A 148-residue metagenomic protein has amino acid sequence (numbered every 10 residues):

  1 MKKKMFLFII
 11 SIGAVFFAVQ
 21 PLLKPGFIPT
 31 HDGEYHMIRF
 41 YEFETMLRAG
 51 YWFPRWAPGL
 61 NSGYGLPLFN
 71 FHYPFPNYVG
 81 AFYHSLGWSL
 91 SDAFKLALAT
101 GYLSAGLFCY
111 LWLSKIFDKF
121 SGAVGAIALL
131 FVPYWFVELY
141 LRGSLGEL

Functional and structural regions predicted by a protein language model:
K4-G33, I38, E42-T45: Transmembrane signal-anchor helices characteristic of membrane glycosylation enzymes that use polyprenol
F8-A18, L96-I116, F120-L148: Membrane-embedded helix bundles of polyisoprenyl
T30-E34, Y64, L86, W135-L148: Membrane-helix boundary/interfacial segments in multi-pass membrane proteins
F40, P76, G106-Y110: Alpha-helical transmembrane segments of polytopic integral membrane proteins, especially the permease/helical cores
Y41, L60-W88: Short hydrophobic/aromatic helix or loop-helix immediately within or flanking a transmembrane segment in polytopic
T45-F53: Proline-centered turn/helix-capping motifs that create local helix->coil transitions or kinks
A49-G50, S85-L90, S114-A123: Secondary-structure transition/capping motifs at alpha-helix termini and the adjoining loop/turn into the next element
L68-F69, F94-L98: Alpha-helical transmembrane segments of multi-pass integral membrane proteins
